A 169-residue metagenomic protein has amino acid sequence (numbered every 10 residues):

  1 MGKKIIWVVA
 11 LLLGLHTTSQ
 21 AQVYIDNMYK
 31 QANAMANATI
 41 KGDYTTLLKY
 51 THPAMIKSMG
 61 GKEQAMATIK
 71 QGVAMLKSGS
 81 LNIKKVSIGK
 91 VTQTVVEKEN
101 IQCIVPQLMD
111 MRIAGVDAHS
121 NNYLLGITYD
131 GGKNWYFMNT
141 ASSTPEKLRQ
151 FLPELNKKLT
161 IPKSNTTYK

Functional and structural regions predicted by a protein language model:
M1-D26: Bacterial Sec-dependent N-terminal signal peptides
A10, A36, A54: Generic anion/oxyanion-binding catalytic loop in active/binding sites
S19-K41: Short, low-complexity N-terminal intrinsically disordered segments enriched in polar/charged residues
A21, S58, K62, N134-F137 (+1 more regions): Intrinsic-disorder-associated interaction segments
Q22-I25, G42, L81, V96-K98 (+1 more regions): Intrinsically disordered, low-complexity segments enriched in polar/charged residues with Gly/Pro, especially when
Y29-K30, T45-K98: Short solvent-exposed beta->alpha transition segments
Q93-K169: Exposed beta-sheet edge and beta->alpha loop/turn motif
